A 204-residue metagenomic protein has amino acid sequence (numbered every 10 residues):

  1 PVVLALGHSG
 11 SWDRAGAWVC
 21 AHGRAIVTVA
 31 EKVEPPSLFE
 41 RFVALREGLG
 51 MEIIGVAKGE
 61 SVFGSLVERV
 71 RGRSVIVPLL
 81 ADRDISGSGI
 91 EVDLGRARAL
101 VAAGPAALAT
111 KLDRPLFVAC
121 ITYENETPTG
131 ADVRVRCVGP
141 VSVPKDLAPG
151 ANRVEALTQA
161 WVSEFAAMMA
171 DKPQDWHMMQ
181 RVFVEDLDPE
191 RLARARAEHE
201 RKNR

Functional and structural regions predicted by a protein language model:
P1-K58, G87-V92: Catalytic core of membrane glycerolipid acyltransferases/transacylases, capturing the structured, soluble-facing
A21-A25, G48-L49, E60-R204: Non-catalytic C-terminal accessory region of glycerolipid acyltransferases and related lyso-lipid remodeling enzymes
